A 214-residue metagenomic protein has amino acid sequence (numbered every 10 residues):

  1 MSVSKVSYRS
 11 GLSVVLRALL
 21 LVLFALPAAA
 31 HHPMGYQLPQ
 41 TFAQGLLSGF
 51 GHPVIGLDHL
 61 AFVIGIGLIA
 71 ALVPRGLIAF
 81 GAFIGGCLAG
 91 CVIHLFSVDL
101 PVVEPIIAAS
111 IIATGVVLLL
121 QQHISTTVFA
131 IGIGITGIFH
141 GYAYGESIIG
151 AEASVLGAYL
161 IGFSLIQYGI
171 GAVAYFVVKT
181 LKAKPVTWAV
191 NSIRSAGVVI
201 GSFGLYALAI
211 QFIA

Functional and structural regions predicted by a protein language model:
S2-V54, D58, A209-A214: Histidine-/acidic- and/or cysteine-rich, low-complexity loops and terminal segments associated with membrane
A30, G56-H59, I112, I138-H140 (+1 more regions): Divalent metal-coordination and catalytic microenvironments
L60-A70, L118, F129-G137, G141-E152: Generic transmembrane alpha-helix signature in multi-pass membrane proteins, especially transporters/channels
G67-E104, A153-T180: A small-residue-rich subset of transmembrane alpha-helices
I78-G85, V102-S110, T126-I138: Cytoplasmic-side transmembrane-helix entry/capping segments in multi-pass membrane proteins
I93-E104, L119-I124, E146-S154, F212-A214: Membrane-interface helix caps and helix-loop-helix hairpins in membrane proteins
Y175-V199: Interfacial loop-to-transmembrane junctions
S192-F212: Final/C-terminal transmembrane alpha-helix of multipass membrane proteins
